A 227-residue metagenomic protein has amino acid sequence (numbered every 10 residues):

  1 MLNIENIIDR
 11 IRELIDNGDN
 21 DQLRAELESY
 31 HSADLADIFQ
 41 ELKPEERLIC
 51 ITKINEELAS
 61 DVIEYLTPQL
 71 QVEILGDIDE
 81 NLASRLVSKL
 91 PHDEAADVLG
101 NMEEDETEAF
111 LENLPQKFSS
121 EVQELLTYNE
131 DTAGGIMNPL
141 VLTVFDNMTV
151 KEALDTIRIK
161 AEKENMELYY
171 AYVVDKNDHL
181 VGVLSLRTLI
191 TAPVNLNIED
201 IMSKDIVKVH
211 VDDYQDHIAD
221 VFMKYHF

Functional and structural regions predicted by a protein language model:
M1-F227: Hydrophobic packing positions in regular secondary-structure scaffolds
